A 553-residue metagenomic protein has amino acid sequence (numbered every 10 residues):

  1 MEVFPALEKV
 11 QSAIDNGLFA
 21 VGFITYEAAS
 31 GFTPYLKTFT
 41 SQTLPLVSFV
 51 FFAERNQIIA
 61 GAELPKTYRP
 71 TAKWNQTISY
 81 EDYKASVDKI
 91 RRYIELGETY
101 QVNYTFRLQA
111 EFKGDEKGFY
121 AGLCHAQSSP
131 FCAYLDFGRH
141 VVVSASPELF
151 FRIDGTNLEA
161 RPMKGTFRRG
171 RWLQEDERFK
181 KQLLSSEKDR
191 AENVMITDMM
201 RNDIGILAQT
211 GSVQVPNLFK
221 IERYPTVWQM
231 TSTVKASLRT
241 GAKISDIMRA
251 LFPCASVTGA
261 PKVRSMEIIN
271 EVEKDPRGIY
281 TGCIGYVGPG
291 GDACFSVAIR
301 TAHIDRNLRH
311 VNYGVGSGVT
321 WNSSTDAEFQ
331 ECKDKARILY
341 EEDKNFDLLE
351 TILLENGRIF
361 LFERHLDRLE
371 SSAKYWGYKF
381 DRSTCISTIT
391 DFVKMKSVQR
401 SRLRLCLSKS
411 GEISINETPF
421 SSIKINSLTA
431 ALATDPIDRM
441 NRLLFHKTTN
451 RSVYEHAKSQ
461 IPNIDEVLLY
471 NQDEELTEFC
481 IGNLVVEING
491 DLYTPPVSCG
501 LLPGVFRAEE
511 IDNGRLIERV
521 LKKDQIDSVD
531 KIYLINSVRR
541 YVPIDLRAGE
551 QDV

Functional and structural regions predicted by a protein language model:
M1-T351, E355, L469-N471: Extended alpha-helical targeting/anchoring segments, especially N-terminal organellar/secretory targeting helices
N193, T226, M230, V297 (+2 more regions): Helix-start/capping segments and mature chain N-termini
